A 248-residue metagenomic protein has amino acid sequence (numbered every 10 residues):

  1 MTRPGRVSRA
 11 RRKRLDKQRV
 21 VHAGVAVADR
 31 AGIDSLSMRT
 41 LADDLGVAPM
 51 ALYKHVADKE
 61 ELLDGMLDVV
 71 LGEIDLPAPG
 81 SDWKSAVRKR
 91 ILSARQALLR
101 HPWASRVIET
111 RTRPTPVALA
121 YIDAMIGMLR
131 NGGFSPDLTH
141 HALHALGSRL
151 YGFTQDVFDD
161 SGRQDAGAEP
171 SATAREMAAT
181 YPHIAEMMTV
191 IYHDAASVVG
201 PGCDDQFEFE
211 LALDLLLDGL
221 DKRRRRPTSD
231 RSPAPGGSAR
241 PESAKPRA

Functional and structural regions predicted by a protein language model:
M1-A31, S35-T40, D44-V47, V56-L63: Basic, helix-initiating cap at the start of DNA-binding domains
M1-L15, D75, E186-A196, T228-A248: N-terminal intrinsically disordered/low-complexity leader segments
Q18-A26, A31, E61-P77, A86-Q96 (+2 more regions): Alpha-helical structural segments
D75-A120, P136-L146: Hydrophobic alpha-helical connector segments
Y121-T173, V190, L220-R224: Hydrophobic alpha-helical bundle segments that form small-molecule/ligand-binding pockets
S171-P201: C-terminal lobe substrate-recognition/regulatory segment of protein kinase catalytic domains
P201-D230: A hydrophobic membrane-anchoring alpha-helix module
